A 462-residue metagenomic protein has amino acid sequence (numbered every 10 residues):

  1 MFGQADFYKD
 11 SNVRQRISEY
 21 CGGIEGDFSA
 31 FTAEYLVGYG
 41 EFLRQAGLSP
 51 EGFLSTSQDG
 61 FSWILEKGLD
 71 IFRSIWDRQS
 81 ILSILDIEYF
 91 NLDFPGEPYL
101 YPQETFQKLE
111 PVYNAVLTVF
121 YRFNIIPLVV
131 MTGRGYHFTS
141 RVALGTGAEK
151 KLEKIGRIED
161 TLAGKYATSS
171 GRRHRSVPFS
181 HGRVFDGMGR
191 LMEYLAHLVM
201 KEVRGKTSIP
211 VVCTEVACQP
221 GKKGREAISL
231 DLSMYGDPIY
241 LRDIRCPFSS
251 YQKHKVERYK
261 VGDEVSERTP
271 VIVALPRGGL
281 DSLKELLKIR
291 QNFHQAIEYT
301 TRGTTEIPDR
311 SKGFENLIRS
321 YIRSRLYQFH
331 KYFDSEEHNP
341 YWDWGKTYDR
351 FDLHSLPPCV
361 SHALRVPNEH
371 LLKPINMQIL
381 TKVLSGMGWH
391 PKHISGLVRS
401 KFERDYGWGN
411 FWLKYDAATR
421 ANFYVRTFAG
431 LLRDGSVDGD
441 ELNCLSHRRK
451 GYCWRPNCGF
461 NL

Functional and structural regions predicted by a protein language model:
M1-G133, V142-R204, K346, R350-V360 (+2 more regions): Signature for HUH/AEP ssDNA processing cores
F2-K9, L65-S80, E97-L100, L152 (+1 more regions): C-terminal accessory nucleic-acid interaction domains of nucleic acid-metabolism proteins
M131, F248, V398: Active-site proximal loops enriched in glycine and acidic residues that flank catalytic Cys/His/Asp and coordinate
M131-G135, I239-L241: Short Gly/Ser/Thr- and Asp/Glu-enriched loop/turn motifs at secondary-structure junctions
G182-F185, G189, R277-L462: Basic, alpha-helical nucleic-acid-binding regions used in initiation and control of genome expression
